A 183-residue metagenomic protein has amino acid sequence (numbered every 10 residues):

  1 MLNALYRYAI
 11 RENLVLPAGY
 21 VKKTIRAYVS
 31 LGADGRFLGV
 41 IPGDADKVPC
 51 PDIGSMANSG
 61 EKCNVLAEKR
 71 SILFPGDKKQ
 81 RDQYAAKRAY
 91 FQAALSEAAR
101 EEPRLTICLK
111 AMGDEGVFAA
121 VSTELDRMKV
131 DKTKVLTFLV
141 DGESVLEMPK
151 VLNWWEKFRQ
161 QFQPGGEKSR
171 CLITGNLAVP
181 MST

Functional and structural regions predicted by a protein language model:
M1-S169: Conserved phosphate-interacting/catalytic interface
T174-N176: Short Cys/His-rich metal-coordination motifs, predominantly Zn2+-binding knuckles/fingers
P180: Polar interaction faces of repeat-based domains
T183: Cysteine-rich micro-motifs
